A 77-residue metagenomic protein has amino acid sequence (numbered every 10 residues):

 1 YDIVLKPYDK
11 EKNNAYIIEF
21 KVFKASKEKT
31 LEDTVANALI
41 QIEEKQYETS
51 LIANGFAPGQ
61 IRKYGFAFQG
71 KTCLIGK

Functional and structural regions predicted by a protein language model:
Y1-K77: Structural signature of nuclease core domains in nucleic-acid processing machines
